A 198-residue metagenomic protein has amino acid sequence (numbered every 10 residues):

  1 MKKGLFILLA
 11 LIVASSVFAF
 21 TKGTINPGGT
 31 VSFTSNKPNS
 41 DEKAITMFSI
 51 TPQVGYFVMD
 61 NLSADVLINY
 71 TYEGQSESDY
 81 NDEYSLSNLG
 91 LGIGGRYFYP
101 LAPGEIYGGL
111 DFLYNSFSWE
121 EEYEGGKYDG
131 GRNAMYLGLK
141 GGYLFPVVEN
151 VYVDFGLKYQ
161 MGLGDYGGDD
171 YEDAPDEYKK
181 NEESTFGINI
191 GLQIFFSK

Functional and structural regions predicted by a protein language model:
M1-G23, S197-K198: Cleavable N-terminal export/targeting peptides
K22-N26, V31-F33, F48-L139, F145-V151 (+1 more regions): Gram-negative (and chloroplast) outer-membrane scaffold detector with strong preference for beta-barrel transmembrane
P38-K43: Hydrophobic transmembrane alpha-helices
G156-Y159: Internal, hydrophobic beta-strand segments that form the core of beta-sheet-rich folds
G162: Short, solvent-exposed beta-strand-terminating loops
D169-D176: Solvent-exposed loop segments that connect transmembrane elements
D176-T185: Individual transmembrane alpha-helices with interfacial aromatic-anchor signatures
